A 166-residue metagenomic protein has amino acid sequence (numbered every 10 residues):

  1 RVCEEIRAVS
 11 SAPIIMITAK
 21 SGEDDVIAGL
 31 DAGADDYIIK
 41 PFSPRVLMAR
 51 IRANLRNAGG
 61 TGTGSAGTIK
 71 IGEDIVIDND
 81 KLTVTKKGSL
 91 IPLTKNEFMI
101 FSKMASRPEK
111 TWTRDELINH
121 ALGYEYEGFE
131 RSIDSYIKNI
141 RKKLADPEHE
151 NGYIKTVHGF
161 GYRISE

Functional and structural regions predicted by a protein language model:
E4, A8, P13-I71: Basic, amphipathic DNA-recognition helix from helix-turn-helix-like DNA-binding domains
R7, M104-P108, A121: Short helix-to-turn junction characteristic of helix-turn-helix DNA-binding domains, especially the helix
I15-I17, F101, K155: Conserved hydrophobic packing residues within short motifs/helices of P-loop NTPase cores of ABC-family ATPases
R45, K110-A121: Short coil-to-helix segment of the ABC ATPase nucleotide-binding domain corresponding to the Q-loop/switch region
R50, N96, F129, Y136-N139 (+1 more regions): Residues within the DNA-recognition helix of helix-turn-helix
A53-T111, D115: Short, Lys/Arg-enriched segments at the junction into DNA-binding effector domains of transcriptional regulators
T61, G67, P92, I137 (+1 more regions): DNA-binding patch around the recognition helix
I100-F101, L117, I140, L144: DNA major-groove recognition helices of helix-turn-helix
